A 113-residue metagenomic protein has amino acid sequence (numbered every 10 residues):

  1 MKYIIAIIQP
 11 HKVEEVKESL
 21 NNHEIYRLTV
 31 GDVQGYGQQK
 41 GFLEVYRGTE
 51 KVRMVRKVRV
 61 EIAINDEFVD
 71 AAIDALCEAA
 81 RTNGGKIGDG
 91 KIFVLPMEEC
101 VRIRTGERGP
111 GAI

Functional and structural regions predicted by a protein language model:
M1-I113: Positively charged, small/polar-rich N-terminal and surface patches that mediate targeting and assembly and bind
